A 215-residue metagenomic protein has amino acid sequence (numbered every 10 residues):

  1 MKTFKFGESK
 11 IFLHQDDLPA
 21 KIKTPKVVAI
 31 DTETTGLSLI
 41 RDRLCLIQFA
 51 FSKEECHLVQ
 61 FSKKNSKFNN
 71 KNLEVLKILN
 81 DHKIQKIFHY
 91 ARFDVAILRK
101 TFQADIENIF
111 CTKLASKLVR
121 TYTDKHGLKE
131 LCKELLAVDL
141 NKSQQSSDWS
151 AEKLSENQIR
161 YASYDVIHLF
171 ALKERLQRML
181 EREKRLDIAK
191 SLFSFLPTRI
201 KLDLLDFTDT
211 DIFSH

Functional and structural regions predicted by a protein language model:
M1-V28, T32: N-terminal accessory regions of nucleic-acid-interacting proteins
V28-E33, C111, D165: Short acidic catalytic loops
S38, R92-F102: Short active-site loop/helix that positions an aromatic residue
L39-E54: A short alpha/beta connector and helix-capping loop motif
E55-K86: Nucleic-acid-processing active sites and adjacent nucleic-acid-binding tracks, predominantly divalent metal-dependent
I109-E134: Short alpha-helix plus adjacent loop in nuclease-associated cores
D139-R199: Acidic, Mg2+-coordinating catalytic module of metal-dependent nucleases/exonucleases that use a two-metal-ion mechanism
S194-H215: Long, charged alpha-helical interface segments
